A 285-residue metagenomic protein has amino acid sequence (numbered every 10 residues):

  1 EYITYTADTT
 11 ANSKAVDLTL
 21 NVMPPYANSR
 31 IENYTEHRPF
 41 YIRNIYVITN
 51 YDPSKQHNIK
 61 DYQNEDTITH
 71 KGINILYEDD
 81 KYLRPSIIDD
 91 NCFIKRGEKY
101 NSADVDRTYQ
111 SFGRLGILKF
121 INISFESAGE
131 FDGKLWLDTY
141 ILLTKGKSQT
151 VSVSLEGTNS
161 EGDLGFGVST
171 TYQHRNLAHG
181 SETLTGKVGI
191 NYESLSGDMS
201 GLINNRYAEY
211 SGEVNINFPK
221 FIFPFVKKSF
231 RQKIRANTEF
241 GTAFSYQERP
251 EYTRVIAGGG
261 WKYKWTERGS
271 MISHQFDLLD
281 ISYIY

Functional and structural regions predicted by a protein language model:
E1-N159, G189, S229: Periplasmic polypeptide-binding modules associated with outer-membrane biogenesis and secretion
K81-Y82, N101-Y285: Gram-negative/organellar outer-membrane beta-barrel architecture
